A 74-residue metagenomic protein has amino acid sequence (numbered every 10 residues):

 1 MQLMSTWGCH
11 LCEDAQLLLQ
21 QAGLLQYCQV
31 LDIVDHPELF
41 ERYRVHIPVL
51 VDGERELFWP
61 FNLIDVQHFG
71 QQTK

Functional and structural regions predicted by a protein language model:
M1-A22, Q29: Local sequence-structure signature of Cys/Sec-based thiol-disulfide redox active-site neighborhoods
W7, V34-D35, F61: Short beta->alpha linker loops
Q21-L24, Q72: Secondary-structure boundary motif
L24-Y27, H46: Short loop/turn motifs at secondary-structure junctions
Q26-P37: Thiol-based oxidoreductase modules, predominantly thioredoxin-like and allied folds used for disulfide exchange
L39-R42: Short glycine-biased active-site loop of nucleotidyltransferases that positions the nucleotide triphosphate and helps
R44-L50: Structural micro-motif
D52-K74: Non-catalytic, surface beta->alpha helical segment in thiol-disulfide oxidoreductase systems
